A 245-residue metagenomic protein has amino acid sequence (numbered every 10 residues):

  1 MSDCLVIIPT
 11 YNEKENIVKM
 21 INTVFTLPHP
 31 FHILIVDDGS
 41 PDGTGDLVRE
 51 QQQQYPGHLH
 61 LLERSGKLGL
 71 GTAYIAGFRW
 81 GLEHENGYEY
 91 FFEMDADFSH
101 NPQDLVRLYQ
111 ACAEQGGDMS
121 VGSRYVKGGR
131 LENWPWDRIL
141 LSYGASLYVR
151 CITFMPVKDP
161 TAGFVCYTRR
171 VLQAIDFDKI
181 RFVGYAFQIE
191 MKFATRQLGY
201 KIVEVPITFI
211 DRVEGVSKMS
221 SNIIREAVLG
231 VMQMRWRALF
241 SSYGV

Functional and structural regions predicted by a protein language model:
M1-D3, F154, D178-V245: Hydrophobic helical membrane-anchoring modules
I8, P30-S40, L62-E63: Short beta-strand/loop segment that forms part of the nucleotide-sugar
I8-N22, G39: Active-site beta-to-alpha loop of glycosyltransferases that engages the nucleotide-sugar donor
E15-K19, D42-Q51: Acidic helix N-cap motif at the loop->helix transition within catalytic regions of sugar-transfer enzymes
N22-F31: Short, acidic, metal-binding catalytic loop of nucleotide-sugar glycosyltransferases
D37-D46, G66, F98: A conserved acidic beta->alpha catalytic loop
L62-E83, Y88-Y90, P102-Y185, R212-N222 (+1 more regions): Acceptor/aglycone-binding surface of glycosyltransferases and processive sugar-polymer synthases
